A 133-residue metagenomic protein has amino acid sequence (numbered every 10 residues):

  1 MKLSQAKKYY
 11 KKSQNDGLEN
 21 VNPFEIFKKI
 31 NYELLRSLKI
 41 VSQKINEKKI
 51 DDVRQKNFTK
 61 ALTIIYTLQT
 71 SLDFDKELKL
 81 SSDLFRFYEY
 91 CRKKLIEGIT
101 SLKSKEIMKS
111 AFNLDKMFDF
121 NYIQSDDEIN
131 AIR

Functional and structural regions predicted by a protein language model:
M1-I40, K44-T63, T70-L72, K79-K93 (+1 more regions): N-terminal intrinsically disordered, cationic/polar leader segments that include organellar targeting peptides
